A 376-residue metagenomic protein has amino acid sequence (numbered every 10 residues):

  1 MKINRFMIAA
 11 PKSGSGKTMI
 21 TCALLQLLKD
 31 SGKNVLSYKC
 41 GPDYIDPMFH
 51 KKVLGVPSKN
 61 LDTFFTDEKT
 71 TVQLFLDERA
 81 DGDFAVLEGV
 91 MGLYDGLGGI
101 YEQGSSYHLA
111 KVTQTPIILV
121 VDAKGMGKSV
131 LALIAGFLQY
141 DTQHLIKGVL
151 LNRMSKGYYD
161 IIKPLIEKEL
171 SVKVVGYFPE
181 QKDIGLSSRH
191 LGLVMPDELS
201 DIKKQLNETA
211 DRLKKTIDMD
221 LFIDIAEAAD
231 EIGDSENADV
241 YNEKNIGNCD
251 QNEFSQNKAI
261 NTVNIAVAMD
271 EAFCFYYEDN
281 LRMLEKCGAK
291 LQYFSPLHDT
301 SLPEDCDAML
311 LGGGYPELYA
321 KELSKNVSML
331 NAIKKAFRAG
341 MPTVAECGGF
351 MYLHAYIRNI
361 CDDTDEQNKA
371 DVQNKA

Functional and structural regions predicted by a protein language model:
K2-M19, L25-T113, V121-G148, K156-D160: ATP-dependent carboxylate-amine ligase catalytic core
R5, K33-N34, T262-N264, K290: Residues that mark the start of a beta-strand
K39-C40, V174-K182, K290-H298: Beta-strand->loop->alpha-helix junctions that form or flank phosphate-binding loops in nucleotide-handling enzymes
T115, V172, R338-P342: A short helix->loop->beta-strand "cap" motif at the edges of active sites that frequently abuts
K128-N237, N257: Internal gly/pro-rich beta-alpha loop/helix module that stabilizes soluble enzyme cofactors or their anionic handles
E231-I260, R358-A376: Intrinsically disordered, low-complexity terminal tails and inter-domain linkers enriched for S/T/G/P/D/E
V263-L323, N331, K335: Phosphate-binding active sites in nucleotide-utilizing proteins
P316-A376: Cysteine-nucleophile active-site neighborhood
